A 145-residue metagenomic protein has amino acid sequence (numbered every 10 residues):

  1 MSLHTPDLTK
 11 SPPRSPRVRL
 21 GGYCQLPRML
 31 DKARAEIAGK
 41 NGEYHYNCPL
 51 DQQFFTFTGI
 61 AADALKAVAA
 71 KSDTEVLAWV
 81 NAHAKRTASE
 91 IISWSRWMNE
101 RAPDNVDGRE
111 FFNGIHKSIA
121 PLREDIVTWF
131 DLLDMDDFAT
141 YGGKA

Functional and structural regions predicted by a protein language model:
S2-G42, M98-A145: Polar/charged low-complexity regulatory segments
Y23-L26, A62, D73, I91: Alpha-helix initiation and N-capping motif
D31, I60-D63, S89: Generic structural signal for well-ordered, non-membrane alpha-helices
N41-A82: Amphipathic alpha-helical packing elements
G59, I91-R96: Short, highly charged low-complexity linear segments
E75-W79, K85-S89, W97: Mature extracellular/secreted ectodomains of secretory-pathway proteins
